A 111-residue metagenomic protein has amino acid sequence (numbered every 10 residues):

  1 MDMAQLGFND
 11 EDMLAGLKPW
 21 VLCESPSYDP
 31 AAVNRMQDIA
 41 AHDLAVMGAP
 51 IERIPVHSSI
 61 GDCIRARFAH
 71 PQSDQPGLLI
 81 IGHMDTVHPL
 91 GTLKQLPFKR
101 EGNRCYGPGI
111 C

Functional and structural regions predicted by a protein language model:
D2-C111: Acidic/His- and Gly-rich active-site-bordering loop/insert found across diverse amide/peptide-bond hydrolases
